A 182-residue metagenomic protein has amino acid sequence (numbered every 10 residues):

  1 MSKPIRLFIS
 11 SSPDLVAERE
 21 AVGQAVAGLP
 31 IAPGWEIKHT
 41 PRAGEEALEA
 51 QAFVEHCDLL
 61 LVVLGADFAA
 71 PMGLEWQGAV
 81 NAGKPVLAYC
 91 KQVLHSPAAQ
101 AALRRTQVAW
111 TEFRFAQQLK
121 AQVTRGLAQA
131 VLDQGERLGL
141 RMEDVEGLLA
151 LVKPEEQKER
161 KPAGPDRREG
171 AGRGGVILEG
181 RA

Functional and structural regions predicted by a protein language model:
M1-L59, A82, E146-A182: Conserved N-terminal substructure of TIR/SEFIR domains
G23-E36, A43-D133: Cross-kingdom TIR/SEFIR domain
Q92-A182: C-terminal interaction surface of TIR/SEFIR-family domains
